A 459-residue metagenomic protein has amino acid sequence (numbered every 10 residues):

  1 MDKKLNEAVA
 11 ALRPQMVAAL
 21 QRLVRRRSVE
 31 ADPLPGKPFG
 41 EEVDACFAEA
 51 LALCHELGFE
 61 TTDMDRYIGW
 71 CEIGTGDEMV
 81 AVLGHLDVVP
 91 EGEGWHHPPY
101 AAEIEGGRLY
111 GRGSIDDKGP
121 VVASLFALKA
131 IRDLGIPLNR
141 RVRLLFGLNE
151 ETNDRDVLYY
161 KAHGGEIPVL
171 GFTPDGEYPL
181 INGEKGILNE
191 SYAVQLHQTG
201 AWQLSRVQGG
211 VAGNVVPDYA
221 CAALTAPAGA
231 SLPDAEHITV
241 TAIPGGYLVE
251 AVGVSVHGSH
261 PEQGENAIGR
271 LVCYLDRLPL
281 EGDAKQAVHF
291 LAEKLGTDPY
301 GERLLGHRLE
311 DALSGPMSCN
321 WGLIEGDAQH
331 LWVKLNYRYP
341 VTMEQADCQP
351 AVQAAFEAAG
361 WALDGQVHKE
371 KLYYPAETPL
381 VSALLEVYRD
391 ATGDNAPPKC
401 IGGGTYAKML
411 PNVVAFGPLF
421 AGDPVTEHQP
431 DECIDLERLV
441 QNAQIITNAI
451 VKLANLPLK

Functional and structural regions predicted by a protein language model:
D2-R112, L134-L138: Acidic/His- and Gly-rich active-site-bordering loop/insert found across diverse amide/peptide-bond hydrolases
Q21, L51, V122-K129, L158 (+6 more regions): Predominant activation on well-ordered alpha-helical scaffold segments within soluble catalytic domains
T62, P261-A328, R338-P350, E357 (+1 more regions): An extended, acidic, His-containing surface patch that forms the Zn2+-binding/catalytic region of metallohydrolases
M79-F146, T152, G164-V169, Q429-E437 (+1 more regions): Active-site metal-coordination/substrate-binding segment of hydrolases, especially metallo-dependent peptidases
L86-V88, V142-N153, P174-P179, V211 (+1 more regions): Acidic, glycine-rich active-site loops and adjacent beta-strand->loop/helix elements that engage anionic groups
P90-E105, Y192-Q198, T241-A251, E357 (+2 more regions): Acidic-glycine-rich active-site phosphate/pyrophosphate-binding loop
E151, L158-P340: Midchain, well-structured core segments that form catalytic/ion-binding scaffolds
